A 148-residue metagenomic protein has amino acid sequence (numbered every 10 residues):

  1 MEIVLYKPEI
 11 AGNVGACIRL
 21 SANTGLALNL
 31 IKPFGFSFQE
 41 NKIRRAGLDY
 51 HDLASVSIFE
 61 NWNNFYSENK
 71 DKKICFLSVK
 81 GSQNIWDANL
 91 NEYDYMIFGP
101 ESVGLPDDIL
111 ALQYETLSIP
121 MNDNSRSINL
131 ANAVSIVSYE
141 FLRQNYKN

Functional and structural regions predicted by a protein language model:
M1-N148: Post-transcriptional modification and biogenesis factors for structured RNAs of the translation apparatus
